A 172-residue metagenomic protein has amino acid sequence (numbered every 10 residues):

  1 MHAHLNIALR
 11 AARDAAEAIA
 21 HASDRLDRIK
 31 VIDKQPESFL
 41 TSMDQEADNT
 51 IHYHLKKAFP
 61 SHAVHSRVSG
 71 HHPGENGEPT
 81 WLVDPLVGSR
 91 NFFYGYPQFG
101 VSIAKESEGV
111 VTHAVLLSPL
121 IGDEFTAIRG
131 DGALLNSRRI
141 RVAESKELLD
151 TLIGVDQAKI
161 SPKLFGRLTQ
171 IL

Functional and structural regions predicted by a protein language model:
M1-L86: N-terminal subdomain of lithium-sensitive/metallo-dependent phosphomonoesterases centered on the IMPase/IPPase/PAP
I19, D44, L55, S89 (+3 more regions): Residue-level signal for inorganic ion chemistry
L26, F99, A127-D131: A short, compositionally biased
P36, D44-Q45, P97, S145 (+1 more regions): Short capping/connector residues at structural and topological boundaries
G70-H71, V87, I121, K159: Short, glycine/acidic-enriched loop or turn micro-motifs at the edges of active sites
G77-P119: Glycine-rich active-site/cofactor-binding loop and its immediate structural neighborhood
A104-L172: Acidic beta-strand-loop-alpha-helix segment within the catalytic core of divalent metal-dependent phosphate-processing
